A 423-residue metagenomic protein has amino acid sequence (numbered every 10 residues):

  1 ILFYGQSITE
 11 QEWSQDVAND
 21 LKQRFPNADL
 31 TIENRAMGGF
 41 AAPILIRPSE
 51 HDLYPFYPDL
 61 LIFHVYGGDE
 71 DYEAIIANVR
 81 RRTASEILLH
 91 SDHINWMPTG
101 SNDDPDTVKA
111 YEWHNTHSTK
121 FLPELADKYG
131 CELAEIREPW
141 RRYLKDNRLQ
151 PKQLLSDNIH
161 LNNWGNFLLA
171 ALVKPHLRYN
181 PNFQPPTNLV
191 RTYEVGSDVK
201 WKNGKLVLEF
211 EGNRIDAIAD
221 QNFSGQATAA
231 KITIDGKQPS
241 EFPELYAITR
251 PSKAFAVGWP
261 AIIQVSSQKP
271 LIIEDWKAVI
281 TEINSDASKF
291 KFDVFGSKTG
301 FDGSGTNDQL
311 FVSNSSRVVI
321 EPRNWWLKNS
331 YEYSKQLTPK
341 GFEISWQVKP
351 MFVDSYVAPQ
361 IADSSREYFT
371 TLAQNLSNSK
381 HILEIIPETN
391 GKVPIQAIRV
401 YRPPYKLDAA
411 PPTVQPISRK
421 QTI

Functional and structural regions predicted by a protein language model:
I8-Q15: Glycine- and acidic-residue-enriched helix-capping/strand-helix junction motifs
Q15-E33, G38-N188, E194-K205, E209-G212 (+1 more regions): Alpha-helical cap/lid subdomain in secreted, periplasmic, or secretory-pathway luminal O-acyl-processing enzymes
